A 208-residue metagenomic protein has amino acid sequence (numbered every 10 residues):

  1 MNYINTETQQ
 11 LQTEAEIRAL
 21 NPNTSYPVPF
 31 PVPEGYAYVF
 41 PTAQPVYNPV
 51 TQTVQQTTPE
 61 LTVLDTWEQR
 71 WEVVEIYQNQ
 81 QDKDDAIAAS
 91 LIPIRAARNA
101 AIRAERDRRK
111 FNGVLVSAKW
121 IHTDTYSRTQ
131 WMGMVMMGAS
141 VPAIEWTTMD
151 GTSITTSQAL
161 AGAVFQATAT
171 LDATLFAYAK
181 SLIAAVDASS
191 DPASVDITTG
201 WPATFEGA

Functional and structural regions predicted by a protein language model:
M1-A208: A preference for well-ordered globular domain cores that mediate specific macromolecular interactions or catalysis
